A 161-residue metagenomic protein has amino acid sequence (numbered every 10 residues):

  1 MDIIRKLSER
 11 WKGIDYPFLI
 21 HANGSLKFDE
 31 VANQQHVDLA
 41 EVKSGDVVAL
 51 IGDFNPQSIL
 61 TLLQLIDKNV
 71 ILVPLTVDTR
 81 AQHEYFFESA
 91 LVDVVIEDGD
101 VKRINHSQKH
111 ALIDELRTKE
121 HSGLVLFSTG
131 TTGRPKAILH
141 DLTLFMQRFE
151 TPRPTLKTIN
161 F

Functional and structural regions predicted by a protein language model:
R5-V42, T143: Conserved AMP-binding/adenylate-forming core of the ANL superfamily
Y16, S44-D46, N69, V92 (+2 more regions): A general structural motif
G24, A81-S122, R134, M146: ANL superfamily adenylate-forming
G24, V37-D78: Conserved AMP-binding/adenylate-forming
K27-N33, V48, L65, N69 (+2 more regions): Adenylate-forming
V48, L65, S128-T131, T158: Conserved S/T- and glycine-rich ATP-binding loop of Class I adenylate-forming
L50, R153-F161: Conserved AMP-binding loop of ANL adenylate-forming enzymes
G123-E150: Conserved AMP-binding A3 loop
